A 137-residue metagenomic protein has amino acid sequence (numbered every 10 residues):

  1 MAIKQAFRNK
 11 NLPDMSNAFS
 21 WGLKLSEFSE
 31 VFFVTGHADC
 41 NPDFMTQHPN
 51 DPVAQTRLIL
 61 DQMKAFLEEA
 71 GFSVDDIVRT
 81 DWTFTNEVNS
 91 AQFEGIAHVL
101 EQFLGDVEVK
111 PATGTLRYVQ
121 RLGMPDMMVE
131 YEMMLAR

Functional and structural regions predicted by a protein language model:
M1-R79, F84-R137: N-terminal presequence-like segments and the immediate start of the first folded domain
